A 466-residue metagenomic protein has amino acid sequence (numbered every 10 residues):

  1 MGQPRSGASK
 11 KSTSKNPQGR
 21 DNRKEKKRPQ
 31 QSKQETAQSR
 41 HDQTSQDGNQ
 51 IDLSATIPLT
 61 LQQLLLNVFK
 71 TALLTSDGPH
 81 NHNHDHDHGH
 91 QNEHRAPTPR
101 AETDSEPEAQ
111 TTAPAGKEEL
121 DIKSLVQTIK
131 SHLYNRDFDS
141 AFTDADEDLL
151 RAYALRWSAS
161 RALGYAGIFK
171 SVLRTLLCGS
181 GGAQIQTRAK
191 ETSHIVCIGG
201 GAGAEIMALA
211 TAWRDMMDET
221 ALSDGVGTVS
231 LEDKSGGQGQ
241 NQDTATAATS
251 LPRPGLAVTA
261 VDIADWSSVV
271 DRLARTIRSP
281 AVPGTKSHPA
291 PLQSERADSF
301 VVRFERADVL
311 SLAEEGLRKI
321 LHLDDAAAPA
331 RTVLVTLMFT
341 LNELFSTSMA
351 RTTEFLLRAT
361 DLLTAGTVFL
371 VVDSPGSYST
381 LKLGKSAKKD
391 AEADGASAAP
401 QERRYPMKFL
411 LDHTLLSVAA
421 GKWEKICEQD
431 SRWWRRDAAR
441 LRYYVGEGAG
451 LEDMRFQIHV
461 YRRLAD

Functional and structural regions predicted by a protein language model:
G2-Q18, K26, Q30, Q38-D85 (+4 more regions): Domain-level detector for long C-terminal conserved domains
T56, T60-L64, V68, D121-S124 (+9 more regions): Acidic, Ser/Thr-rich intrinsically disordered and amphipathic helical segments
D77, K130-L133, D137, W157 (+8 more regions): Eukaryotic basic, amphipathic alpha-helical target segments in cytosolic regions
N83-D85, T112-R156: Eukaryote-specific, low-hydrophobicity, charge-rich regions
N135-T192, A204, T211, V226-G227 (+1 more regions): Class I SAM-dependent methyltransferase Rossmann-like catalytic core, especially the SAM/SAH-binding loop
A189, V196-A204, I263: Class I SAM-dependent methyltransferase "Motif I" SAM/SAH-binding loop
I195, V258: Short glycine-aspartate micro-motif
L209-D215: Histidine-anchored nucleotide/phosphate-binding helix
